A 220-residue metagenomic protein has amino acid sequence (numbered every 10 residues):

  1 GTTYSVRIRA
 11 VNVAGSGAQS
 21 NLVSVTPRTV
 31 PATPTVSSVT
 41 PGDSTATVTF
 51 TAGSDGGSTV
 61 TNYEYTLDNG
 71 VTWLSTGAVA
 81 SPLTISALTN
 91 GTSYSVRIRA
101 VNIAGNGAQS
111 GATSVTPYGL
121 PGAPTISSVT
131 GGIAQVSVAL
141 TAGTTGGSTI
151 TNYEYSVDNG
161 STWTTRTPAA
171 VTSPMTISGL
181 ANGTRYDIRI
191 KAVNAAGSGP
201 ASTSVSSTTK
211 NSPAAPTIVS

Functional and structural regions predicted by a protein language model:
G1-A14, I85-G105, I177-G197: Beta-strand-rich modules
T2, T59-T61, I150: Low-complexity, Ser/Thr/Pro-rich intrinsically disordered linker/stalk segments at domain junctions
A10, P41, A52-G53, L67 (+4 more regions): Hydrophobic beta-strand positions in extracellular immunoglobulin-like domains
A14-S58, N90, A104-S148, N182 (+1 more regions): Pro/Thr/Ser/Gly-rich low-complexity, intrinsically disordered linker/stalk tracts
N62-Y65, N152-Y155: Short beta-strand elements bearing conserved aromatic residues within extracellular beta-rich modules
W73-V79, T164-V171: Short beta-strand segments within Ig-like beta-sandwich modules, predominantly Fibronectin type-III
S81-L83, S173-M175: Short strand-edge motifs at loop-to-beta-strand transitions and within beta-strands of extracellular beta-rich domains
